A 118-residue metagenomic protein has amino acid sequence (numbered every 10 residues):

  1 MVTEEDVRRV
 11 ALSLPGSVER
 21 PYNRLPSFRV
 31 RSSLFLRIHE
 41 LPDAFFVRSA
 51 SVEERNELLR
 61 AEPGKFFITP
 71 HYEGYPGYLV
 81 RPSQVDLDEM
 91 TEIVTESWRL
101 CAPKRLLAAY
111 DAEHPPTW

Functional and structural regions predicted by a protein language model:
M1-W118: Charge-dense, helix-prone N-terminal extensions
